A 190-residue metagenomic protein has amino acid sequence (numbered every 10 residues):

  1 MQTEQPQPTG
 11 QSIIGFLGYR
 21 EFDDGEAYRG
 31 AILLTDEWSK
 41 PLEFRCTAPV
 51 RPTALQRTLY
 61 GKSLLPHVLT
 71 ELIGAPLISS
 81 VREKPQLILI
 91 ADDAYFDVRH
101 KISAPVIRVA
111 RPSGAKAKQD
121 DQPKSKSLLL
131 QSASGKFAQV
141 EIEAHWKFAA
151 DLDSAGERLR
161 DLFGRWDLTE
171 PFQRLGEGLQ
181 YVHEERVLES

Functional and structural regions predicted by a protein language model:
M1, S12-G15, G30-L33: N-terminal regions of ATP-driven nucleic-acid and macromolecular assemblies, encompassing P-loop NTP-binding domains
Q5-D23: Two-metal-ion RNase H-like nuclease active-site motif
Q7-G10, S79-K84, K101: Flexible, charged surface loops at secondary-structure boundaries
E21-D24, A91-D97: Gly/Ser/Thr-rich loops at beta-strand to alpha-helix junctions that form or flank small-molecule/cofactor-binding
Y28-K84: A glycine-rich, hydrophobic loop/mini-helix early in the fold
Q86-I88: Structural motif
Y95-R111: Short Gly/Thr/Asp-enriched flexible loops that form oxyanion-binding sites at enzyme active sites
S113, A117-S190: C-terminal folded domains that constitute the principal catalytic or ligand-binding module of multi-domain proteins
